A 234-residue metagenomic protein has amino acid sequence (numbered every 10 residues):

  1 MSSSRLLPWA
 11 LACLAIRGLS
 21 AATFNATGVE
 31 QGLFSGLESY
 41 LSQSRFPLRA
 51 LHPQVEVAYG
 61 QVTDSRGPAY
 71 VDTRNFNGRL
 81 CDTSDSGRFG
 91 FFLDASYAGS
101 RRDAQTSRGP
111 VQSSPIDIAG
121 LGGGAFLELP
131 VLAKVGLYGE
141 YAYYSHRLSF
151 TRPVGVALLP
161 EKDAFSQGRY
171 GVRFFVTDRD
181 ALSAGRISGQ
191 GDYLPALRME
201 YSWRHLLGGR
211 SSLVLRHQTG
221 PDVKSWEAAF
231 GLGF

Functional and structural regions predicted by a protein language model:
M1-P8: Bacterial N-terminal signal peptides that target proteins for export
S20-G90, S96-R101: Short glycine/proline- and aromatic-enriched beta-strand/turn motifs that initiate or cap beta-hairpins
T27, P53-T63, F91-A95, L137-Y144 (+3 more regions): Transmembrane beta-strand segments that form the barrel wall of outer-membrane beta-barrel proteins
L48-L51, T83-F89, E128-K134, Y144 (+2 more regions): Outer-membrane beta-barrel channels and translocator barrels
Q61-A69, G99-I118, R147-A164: Flexible, solvent-exposed loop segments that connect beta-strands
V71-N77, I118-G122, F165-R169, A196-R198 (+1 more regions): Transmembrane beta-barrel architecture of outer-membrane proteins
I118-G189: Detector for outer-membrane/organellar transmembrane beta-barrel domains, recognizing the amphipathic beta-strand
M199-Y201, D222-F234: Outer-membrane beta-barrel "beta-signal"
